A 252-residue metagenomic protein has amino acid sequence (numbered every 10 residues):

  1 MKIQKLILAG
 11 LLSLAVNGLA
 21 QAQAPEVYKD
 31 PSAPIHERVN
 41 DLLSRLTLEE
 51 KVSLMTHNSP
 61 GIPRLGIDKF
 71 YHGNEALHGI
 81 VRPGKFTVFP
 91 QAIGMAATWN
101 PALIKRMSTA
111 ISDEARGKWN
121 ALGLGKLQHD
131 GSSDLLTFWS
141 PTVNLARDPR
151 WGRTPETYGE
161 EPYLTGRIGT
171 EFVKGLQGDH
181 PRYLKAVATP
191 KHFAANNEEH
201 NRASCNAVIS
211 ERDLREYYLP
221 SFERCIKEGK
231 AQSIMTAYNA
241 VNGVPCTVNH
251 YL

Functional and structural regions predicted by a protein language model:
M1, G18-A20: Intrinsic low-complexity/disordered segments
M1-K2, L252: Accessible peptide chain termini
K2-A9: Sec-dependent signal peptide recognition, specifically the positively charged N-region followed immediately by
A9-N17: Bacterial N-terminal signal peptides
Q21-L252: Glycoside hydrolase catalytic-domain context in secreted enzymes
